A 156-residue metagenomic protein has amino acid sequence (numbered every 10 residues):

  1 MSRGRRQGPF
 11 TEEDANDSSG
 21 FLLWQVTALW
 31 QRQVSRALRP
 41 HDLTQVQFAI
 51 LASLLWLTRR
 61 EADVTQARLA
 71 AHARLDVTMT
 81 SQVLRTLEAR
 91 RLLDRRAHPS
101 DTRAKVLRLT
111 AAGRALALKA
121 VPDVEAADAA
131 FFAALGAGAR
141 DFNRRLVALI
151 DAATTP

Functional and structural regions predicted by a protein language model:
M1-E13, E61, A137-P156: C-terminal regulatory/oligomerization modules of transcriptional regulators
M1-H41: N-terminal leader segment of winged-helix/HTH proteins
S2-R6, R85-R144: Charged, amphipathic alpha-helical coiled-coil/dimerization segments
A15, L43, V64, L109 (+1 more regions): Alpha-helical hairpin
A28-D76: N-terminal helix-turn-helix DNA-binding core of bacterial DNA-binding proteins
Q66, L84-R85: Short, hydrophobic-biased segments on the C-terminal half of alpha helices that form "recognition helices"
